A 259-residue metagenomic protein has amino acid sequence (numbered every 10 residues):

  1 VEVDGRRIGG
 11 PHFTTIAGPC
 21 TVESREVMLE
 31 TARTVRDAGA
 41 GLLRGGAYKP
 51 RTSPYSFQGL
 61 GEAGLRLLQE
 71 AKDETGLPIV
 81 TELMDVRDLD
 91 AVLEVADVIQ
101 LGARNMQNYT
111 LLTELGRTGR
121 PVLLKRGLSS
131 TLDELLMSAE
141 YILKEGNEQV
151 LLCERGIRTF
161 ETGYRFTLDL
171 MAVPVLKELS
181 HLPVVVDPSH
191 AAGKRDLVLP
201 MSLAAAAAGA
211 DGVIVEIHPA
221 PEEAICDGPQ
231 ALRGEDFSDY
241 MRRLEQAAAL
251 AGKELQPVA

Functional and structural regions predicted by a protein language model:
V1-I16, R242, A251-A259: N-terminal amphipathic alpha-helix/helix-capping segment at the start of soluble metabolic enzymes
V3, L143-A205: Active-site/ligand-binding-proximal alpha/beta "capping" segment
F13-E30, P54-G59, P78-E82, A103 (+2 more regions): Active-site mouth loops of central-metabolism enzymes
T14-P19, G41-G45, I79-E82, I99-L101 (+4 more regions): Hydrophobic faces of well-ordered beta-strands that scaffold small-molecule active sites in alpha/beta enzyme cores
R44-E62, P219-A231: Glycine-rich, proline-tolerant flexible connector loops at the mouths of alpha/beta enzymes
A47-R51, N105-M171: Conserved anion-binding
P50-A96, Q100, N108-L111: N-terminal active-site wall of soluble small-molecule enzyme domains
F57-T81, E114-P121, L170-V185, Q230-K253: Alpha-helix-loop-beta-strand connector modules within alpha/beta enzyme cores
